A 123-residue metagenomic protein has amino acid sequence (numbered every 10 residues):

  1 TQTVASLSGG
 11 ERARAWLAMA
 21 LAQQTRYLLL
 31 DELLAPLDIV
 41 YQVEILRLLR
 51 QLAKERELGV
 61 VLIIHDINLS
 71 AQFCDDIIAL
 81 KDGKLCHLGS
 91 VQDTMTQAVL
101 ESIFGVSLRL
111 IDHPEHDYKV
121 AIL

Functional and structural regions predicted by a protein language model:
T3-L7: Conserved ABC ATPase signature
L28-E32: Catalytic Walker B motif of ABC-type/P-loop ATPase nucleotide-binding domains
V43-R56: Helical segment within the ABC ATPase nucleotide-binding domain
I64-H65: H-loop/switch region of ABC-family ATPase nucleotide-binding domains
S70-Q72: A short, surface-exposed alpha-helical micro-motif characterized by mixed small hydrophobic and charged/polar residues
Q97, E101-L123: ABC ATPase nucleotide-binding domains
